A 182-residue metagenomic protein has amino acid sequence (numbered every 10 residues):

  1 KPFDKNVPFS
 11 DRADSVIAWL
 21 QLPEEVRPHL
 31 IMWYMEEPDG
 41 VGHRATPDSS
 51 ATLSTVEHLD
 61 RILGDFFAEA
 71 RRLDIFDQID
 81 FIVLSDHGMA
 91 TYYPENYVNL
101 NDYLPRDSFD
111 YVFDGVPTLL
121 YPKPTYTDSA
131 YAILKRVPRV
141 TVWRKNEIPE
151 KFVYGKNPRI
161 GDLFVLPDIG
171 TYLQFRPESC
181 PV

Functional and structural regions predicted by a protein language model:
K1-E25, K145-N146: Active-site-proximal alpha/beta segments of enzymes that process anionic O-linked groups
F9-Q21, P38-I79: A long, amphipathic alpha-helix that forms part of the scaffold/cap immediately adjacent to metal-dependent active
L20-E24, M35, F67-D74, P124 (+2 more regions): Sec/Tat-exported extracytoplasmic proteins
L30-Y34, I82: Structural motif
H43-T46, Y93-N96, R176-E178: Short, solvent-exposed loop/turn and secondary-structure capping segments
Q78, S85-T125: Acidic/histidine-rich catalytic neighborhood
Y111-V182: Active-site neighborhoods of enzymes that stabilize oxyanions during catalysis
